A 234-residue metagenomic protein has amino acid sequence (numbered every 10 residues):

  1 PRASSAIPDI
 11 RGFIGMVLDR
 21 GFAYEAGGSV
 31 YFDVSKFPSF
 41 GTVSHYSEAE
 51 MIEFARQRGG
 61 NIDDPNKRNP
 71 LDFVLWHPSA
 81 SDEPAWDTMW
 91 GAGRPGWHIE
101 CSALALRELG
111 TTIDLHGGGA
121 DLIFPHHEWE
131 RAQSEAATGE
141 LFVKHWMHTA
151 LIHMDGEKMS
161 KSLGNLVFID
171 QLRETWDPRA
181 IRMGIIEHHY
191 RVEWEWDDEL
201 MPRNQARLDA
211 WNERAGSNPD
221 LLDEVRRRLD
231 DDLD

Functional and structural regions predicted by a protein language model:
R2: Active-site acidic/histidine clusters and adjacent loop/turn architecture that either coordinate catalytic ions
P8-P219: Alpha-helical recognition segments enriched in aromatics with Gly/Pro capping that present substrate-recognition
W211, R227-D234: Helix-rich, typically C-terminal accessory recognition domains appended to large enzymatic cores
